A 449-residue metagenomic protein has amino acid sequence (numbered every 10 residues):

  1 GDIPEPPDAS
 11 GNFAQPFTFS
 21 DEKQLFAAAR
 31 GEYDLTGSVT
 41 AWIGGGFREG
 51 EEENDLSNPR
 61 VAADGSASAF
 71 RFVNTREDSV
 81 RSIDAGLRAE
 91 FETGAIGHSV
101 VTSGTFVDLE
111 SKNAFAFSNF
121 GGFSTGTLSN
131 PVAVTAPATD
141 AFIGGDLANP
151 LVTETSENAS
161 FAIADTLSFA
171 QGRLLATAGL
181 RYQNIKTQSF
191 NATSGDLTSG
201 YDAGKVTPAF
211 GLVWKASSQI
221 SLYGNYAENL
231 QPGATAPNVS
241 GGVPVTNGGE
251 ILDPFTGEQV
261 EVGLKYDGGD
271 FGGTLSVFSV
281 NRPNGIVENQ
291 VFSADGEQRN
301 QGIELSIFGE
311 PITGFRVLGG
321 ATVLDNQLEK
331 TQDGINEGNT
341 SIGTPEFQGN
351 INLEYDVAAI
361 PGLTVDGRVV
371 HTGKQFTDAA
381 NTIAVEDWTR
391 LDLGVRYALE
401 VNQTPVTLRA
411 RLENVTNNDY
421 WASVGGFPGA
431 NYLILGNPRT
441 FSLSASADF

Functional and structural regions predicted by a protein language model:
G1-D34, F47-D78, G122-P150, N158: Acidic/polar loop-and-plug regions of large Gram-negative outer-membrane beta-barrel proteins
I3-G31, V152-S156, E228-E310, I342-F347 (+1 more regions): Outer-membrane beta-barrel signature, preferentially recognizing the C-terminal barrel domain of Gram-negative
Y33, A89-F91, T166-F169, G204 (+9 more regions): Residue-level signature of outer-membrane beta-barrel architecture
S38-A41, A95, G172-A176, Q219-L222 (+4 more regions): Repeated loop/turn-to-beta-strand initiation elements of outer-membrane beta-barrel proteins
I43-E49, T102-D108, A178-Y182, L222-E228 (+5 more regions): Transmembrane beta-barrel strands of outer-membrane/channel proteins
D78, G97-L109, V152-R282, E310: Structural signature of Gram-negative outer-membrane beta-barrels, strongest in the C-terminal barrel of TonB-dependent
V100, G224, V260, I342-F449: Conserved C-terminal beta-signal and adjacent last beta-strands/turns of outer-membrane beta-barrel proteins
G272, V277-N281, S293-A379, S446-D448: Gram-negative outer-membrane beta-barrel transporters
